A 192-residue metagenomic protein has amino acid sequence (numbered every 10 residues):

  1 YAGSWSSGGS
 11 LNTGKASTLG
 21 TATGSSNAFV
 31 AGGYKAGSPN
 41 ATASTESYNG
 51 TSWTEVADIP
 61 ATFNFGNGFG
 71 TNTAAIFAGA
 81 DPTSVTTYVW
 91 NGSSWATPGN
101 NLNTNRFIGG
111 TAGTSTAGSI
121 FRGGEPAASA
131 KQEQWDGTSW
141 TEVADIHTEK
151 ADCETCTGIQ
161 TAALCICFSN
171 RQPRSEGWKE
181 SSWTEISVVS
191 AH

Functional and structural regions predicted by a protein language model:
Y1-H192: Polar, enzyme-active/binding microenvironments
